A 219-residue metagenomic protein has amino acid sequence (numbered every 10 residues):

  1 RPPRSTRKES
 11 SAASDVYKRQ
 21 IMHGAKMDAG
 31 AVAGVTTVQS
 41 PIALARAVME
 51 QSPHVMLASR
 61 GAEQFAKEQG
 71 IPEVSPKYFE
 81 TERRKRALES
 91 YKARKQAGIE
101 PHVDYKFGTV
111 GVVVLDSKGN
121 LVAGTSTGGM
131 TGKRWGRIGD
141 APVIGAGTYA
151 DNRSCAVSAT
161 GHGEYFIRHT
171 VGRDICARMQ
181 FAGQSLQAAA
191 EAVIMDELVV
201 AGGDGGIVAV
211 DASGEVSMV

Functional and structural regions predicted by a protein language model:
P2-A13, Y17: Single conserved hydrophobic/aromatic residue that forms the stacking wall/gate of nucleotide- or nucleobase-binding
D15-R19, K26-F107, R173, Q184-V219: C-terminal binding/interaction regions
Q20-M22, V113, S158-T160, V208: Residues in well-ordered beta-strands of folded domains
K26, N120, G128-G129, H162-E164 (+1 more regions): Short, glycine-/Ser/Thr-/acidic-enriched flexible segments
R94-R134: Internal active-site segments that recognize and position negatively charged phosphoryl groups and nucleotide moieties
K106, V114-S117, V122-A123, P142 (+2 more regions): Zinc-dependent deaminase catalytic domain
T127-R168, D174-M179: Conserved mixed alpha/beta catalytic, RNA-binding, or beta-rich assembly cores of soluble enzyme, regulatory
